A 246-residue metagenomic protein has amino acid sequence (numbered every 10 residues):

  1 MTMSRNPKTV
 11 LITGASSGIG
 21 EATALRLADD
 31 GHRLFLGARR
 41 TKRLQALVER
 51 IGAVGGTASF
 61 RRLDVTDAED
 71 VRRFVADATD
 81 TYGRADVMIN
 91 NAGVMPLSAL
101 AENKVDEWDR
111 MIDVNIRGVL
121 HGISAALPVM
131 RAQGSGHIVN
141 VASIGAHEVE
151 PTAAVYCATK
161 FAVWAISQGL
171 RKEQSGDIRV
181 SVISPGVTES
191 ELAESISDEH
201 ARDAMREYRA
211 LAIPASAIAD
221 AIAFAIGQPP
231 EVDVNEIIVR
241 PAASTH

Functional and structural regions predicted by a protein language model:
S16-S17: Conserved glycine-rich cofactor-binding loop
H32-L47: Conserved glycine-rich Rossmann-like NAD(P)H-binding loop of the short-chain dehydrogenase/reductase
T41-K42, R62-R73, V105: The beta1-alpha1 cofactor-binding region of Rossmann-like NAD(H)/NADP(H)-dependent oxidoreductases
A99-L100, E107-I112: Substrate-binding pocket helix/loop in short-chain dehydrogenase/reductase
I123, T159: Active-site helix of classical SDR
S143: Residue(s) in the substrate-gating loop at a strand-loop-helix junction that position the organic substrate next
V182-I183, A201-T245: C-terminal helical subdomain
